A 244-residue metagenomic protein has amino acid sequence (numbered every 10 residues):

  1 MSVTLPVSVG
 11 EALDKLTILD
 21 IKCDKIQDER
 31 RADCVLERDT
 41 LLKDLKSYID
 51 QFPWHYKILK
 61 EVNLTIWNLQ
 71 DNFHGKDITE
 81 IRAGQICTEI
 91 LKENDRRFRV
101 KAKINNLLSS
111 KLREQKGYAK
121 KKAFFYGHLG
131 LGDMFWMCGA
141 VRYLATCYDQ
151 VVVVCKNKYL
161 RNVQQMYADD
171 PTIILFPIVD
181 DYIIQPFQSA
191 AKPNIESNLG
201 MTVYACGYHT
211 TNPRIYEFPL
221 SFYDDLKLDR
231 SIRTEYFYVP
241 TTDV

Functional and structural regions predicted by a protein language model:
M1-K120: Anionic, Ser/Thr-rich low-complexity intrinsically disordered regions
K120-V244: Catalytic machinery of carbohydrate-active enzymes, primarily nucleotide-sugar-dependent glycosyltransferases
